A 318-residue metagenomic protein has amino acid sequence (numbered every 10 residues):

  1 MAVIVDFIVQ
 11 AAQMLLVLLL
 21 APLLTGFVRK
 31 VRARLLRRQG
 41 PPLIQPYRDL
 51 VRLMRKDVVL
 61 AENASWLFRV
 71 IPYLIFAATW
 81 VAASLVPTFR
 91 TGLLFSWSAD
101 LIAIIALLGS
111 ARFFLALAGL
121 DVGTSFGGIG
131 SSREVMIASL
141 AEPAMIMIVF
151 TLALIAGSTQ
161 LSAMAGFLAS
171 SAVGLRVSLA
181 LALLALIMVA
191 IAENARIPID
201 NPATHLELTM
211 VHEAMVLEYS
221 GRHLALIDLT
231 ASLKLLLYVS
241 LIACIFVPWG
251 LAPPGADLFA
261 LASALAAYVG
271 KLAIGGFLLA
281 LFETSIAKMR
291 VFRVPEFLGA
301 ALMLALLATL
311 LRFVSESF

Functional and structural regions predicted by a protein language model:
V9-L20, S96-G109, A172-E193, S263-A264: Alpha-helical transmembrane segments
P22-V31, S110-G119, L184-N201, A273-F282: Transmembrane alpha-helical segments that form the membrane-embedded catalytic/substrate-channel core of multi-pass
A33, R37-M54, N201-H223: Juxtamembrane inter-helical linkers in multi-pass membrane proteins
D49-F68, S125-I129, V216-H223: Cytosolic juxtamembrane amphipathic/interface segments immediately preceding and feeding into a transmembrane helix
S84, A103-A118, S139-A156: Mid-bilayer segments of alpha-helical transmembrane spans in multi-pass integral membrane proteins that mediate
L93-W97, T151-L181: Juxtamembrane/interfacial segments at transmembrane-helix boundaries in multi-pass membrane proteins
L278-L304: Interfacial loop-to-transmembrane junctions
A308-F318: Juxtamembrane boundary at the C-terminal end of a transmembrane helix
